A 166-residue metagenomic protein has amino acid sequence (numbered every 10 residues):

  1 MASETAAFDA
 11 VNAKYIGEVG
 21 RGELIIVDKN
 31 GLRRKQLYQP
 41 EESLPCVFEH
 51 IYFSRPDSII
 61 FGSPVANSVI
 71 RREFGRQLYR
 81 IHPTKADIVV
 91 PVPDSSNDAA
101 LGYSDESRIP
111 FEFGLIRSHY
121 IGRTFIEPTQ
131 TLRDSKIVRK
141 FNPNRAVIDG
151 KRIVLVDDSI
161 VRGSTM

Functional and structural regions predicted by a protein language model:
M1-S96, S104-N144: N-terminal segments that mediate ammonia production and transfer in glutamine-dependent amidotransferase systems
L78, Y103, V156-I160: Hydrophobic, well-ordered secondary-structure elements that form the walls of internal hydrophobic environments
S96-N97, M166: Generic non-transmembrane alpha-helix signal with a bias for helix starts/N-cap capping motifs
K136-M166: PRPP/pyrophosphate-binding module of the type I phosphoribosyltransferase fold
